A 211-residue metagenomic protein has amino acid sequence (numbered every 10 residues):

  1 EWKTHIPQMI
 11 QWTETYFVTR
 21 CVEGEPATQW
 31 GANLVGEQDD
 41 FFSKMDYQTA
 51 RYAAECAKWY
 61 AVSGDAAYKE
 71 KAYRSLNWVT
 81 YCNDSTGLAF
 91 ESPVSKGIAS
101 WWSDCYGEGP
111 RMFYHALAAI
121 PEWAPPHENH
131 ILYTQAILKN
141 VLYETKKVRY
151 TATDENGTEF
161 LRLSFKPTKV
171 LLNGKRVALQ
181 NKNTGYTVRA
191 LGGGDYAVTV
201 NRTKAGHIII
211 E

Functional and structural regions predicted by a protein language model:
E1-E144, R149-T151: Glycan-recognition and catalytic cores of secretory/periplasmic carbohydrate-active enzymes
S103-E211: Non-catalytic C-terminal accessory modules of carbohydrate-active enzymes
